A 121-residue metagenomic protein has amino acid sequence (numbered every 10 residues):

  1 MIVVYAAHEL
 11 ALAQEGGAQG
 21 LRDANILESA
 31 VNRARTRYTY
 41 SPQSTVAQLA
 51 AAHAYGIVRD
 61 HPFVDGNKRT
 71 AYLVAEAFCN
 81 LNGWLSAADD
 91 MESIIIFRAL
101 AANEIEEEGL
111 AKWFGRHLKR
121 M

Functional and structural regions predicted by a protein language model:
M1-M121: FIC/Doc superfamily catalytic core
